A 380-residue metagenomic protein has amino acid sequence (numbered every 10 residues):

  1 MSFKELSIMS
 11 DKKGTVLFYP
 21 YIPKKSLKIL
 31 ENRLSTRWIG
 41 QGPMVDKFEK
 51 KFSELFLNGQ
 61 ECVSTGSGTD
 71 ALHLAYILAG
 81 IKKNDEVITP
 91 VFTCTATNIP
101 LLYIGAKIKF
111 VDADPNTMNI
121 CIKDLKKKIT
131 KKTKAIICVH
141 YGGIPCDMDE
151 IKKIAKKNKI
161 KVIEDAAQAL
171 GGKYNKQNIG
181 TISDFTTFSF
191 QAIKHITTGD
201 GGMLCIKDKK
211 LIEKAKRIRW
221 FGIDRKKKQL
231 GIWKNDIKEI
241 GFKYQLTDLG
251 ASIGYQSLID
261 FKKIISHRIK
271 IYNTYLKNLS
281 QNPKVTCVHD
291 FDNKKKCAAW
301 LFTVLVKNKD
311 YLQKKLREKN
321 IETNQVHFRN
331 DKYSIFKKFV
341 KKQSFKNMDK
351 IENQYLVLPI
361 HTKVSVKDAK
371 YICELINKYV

Functional and structural regions predicted by a protein language model:
M1-I39, D236-K238, P359: N-terminal "arm"/small-domain region of PLP-dependent enzymes with the aminotransferase-like
G14, V45-K50, L57-V63, K123 (+5 more regions): PLP-dependent aminotransferase class I/II
W38-E86, P100-I104, F110-D112, Q177: Phosphate-binding glycine-rich loop
T89, F110, V162-E164, I206 (+1 more regions): Hydrophobic residues in well-ordered beta-strands that form the structural core
F92-N98: Conserved coil-to-alpha-helix start sites within the AMP-binding
I104, K157-N158, K319: Helix C-cap/helix->beta junction micro-motif
K107-T117, N324: Short beta-strand->loop structural element characteristic of the AMP-binding/adenylate-forming
N116-T198, M203-K210: Active-site phosphate-binding strand-loop segment of PLP-dependent enzymes
